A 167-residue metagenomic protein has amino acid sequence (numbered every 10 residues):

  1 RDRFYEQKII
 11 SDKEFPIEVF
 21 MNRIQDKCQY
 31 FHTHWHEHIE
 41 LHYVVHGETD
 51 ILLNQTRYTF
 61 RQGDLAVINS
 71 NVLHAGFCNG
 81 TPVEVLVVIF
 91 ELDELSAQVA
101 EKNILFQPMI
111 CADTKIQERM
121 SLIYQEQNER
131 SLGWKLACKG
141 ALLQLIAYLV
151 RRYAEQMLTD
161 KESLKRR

Functional and structural regions predicted by a protein language model:
R1-R61, I104-Q107: Generic protein-terminus/edge-of-domain signal
I9-S11, I110-Q117, K139-G140: Alpha-helix N-cap/helix-start motif at coil-to-helix transitions, marked by capping-box chemistry
V45, Q117-S131: Regular secondary-structure segments
F60-L73: Conserved metal-binding segment of the jelly-roll/cupin
S70-E94: Ligand-binding loop in jelly-roll beta-barrel domains
V85, M120-Y124, C138-V150: Hydrophobic alpha-helical core bundles mediating ligand binding, dimerization, or RNAP-core interactions
D93-C111, E118: Double-stranded beta-helix
I104-A112, Q127-C138, A147-R167: Short, Lys/Arg-enriched, Trp-marked, Pro/Gly-tolerant hinge/linker segments that flank
